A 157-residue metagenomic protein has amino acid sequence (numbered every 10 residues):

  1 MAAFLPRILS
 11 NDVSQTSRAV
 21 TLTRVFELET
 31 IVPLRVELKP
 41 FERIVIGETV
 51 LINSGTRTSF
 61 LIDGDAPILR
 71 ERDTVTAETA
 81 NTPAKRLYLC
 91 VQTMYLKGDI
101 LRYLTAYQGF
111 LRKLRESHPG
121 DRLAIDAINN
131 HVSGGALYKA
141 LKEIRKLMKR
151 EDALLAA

Functional and structural regions predicted by a protein language model:
F4-A157: Terminal leader/tail segments of proteins
